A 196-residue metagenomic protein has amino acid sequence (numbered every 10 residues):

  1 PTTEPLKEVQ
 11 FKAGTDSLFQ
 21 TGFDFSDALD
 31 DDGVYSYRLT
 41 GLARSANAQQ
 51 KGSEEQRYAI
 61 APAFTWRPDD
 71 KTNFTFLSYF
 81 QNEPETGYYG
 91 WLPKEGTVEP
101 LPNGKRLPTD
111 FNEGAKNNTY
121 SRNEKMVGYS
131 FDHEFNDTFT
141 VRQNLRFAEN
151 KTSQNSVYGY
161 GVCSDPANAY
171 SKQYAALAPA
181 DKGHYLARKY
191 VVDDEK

Functional and structural regions predicted by a protein language model:
P1-P62, W66-T72, K125: Outer-membrane beta-barrel translocator/receptor signature
R44-A48, A61-R67, K71-E134, T138-T140 (+2 more regions): Acidic/polar loop-and-plug regions of large Gram-negative outer-membrane beta-barrel proteins
